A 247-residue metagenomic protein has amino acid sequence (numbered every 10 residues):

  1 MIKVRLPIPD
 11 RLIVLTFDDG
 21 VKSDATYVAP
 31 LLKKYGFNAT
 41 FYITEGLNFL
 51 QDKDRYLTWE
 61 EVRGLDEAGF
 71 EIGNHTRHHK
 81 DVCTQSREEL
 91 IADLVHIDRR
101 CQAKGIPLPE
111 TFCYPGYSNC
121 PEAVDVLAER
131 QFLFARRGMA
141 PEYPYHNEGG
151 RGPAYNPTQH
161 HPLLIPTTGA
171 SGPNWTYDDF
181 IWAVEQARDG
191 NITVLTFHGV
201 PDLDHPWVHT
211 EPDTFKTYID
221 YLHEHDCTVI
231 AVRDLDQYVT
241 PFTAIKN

Functional and structural regions predicted by a protein language model:
M1-P7, A39-T40, F49, Q102 (+3 more regions): C-terminal domain-boundary segment and adjacent tail
I13, K33-L133, G138-R151, P157-P166 (+2 more regions): Metal-dependent polysaccharide deacetylase catalytic core of the NodB/CE4 family, i.e., the active-site-bearing domain
L15-G20: DG-centered beta-turn motif at the end of beta-strands
V21, S171-E185: A Trp-anchored, charged/polar loop motif used as the substrate-binding/catalytic surface of acyl/ester-handling
V21-K22, H78: Short, glycine/acidic-enriched loop or turn micro-motifs at the edges of active sites
A25-L32: Histidine-anchored nucleotide/phosphate-binding helix
Y56, P166-S171, P206-H209, D213: Gly/Pro-rich active-site loop or hairpin
R87-A92, Y177, H209-P212, K216: Non-membrane alpha-helical structural segments and their capping/turn regions in soluble enzymes
